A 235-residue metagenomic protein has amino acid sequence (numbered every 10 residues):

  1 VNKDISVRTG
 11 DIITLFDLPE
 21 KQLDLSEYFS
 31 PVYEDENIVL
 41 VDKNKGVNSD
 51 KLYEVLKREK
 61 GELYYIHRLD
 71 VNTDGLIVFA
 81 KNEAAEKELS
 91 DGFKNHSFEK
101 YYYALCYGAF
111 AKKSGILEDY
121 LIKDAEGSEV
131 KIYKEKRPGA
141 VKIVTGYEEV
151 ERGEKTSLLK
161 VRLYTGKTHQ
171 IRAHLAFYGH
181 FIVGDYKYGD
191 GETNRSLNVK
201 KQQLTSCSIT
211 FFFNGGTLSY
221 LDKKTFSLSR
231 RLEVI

Functional and structural regions predicted by a protein language model:
V1-G127, P138-K142, E151, R231: RNA pseudouridine synthases
N2-S6, K160, K201: Short, surface-exposed secondary-structure edge patches
F29, P138, T156, Y164 (+1 more regions): Pseudouridine synthases involved in rRNA/tRNA modification
I38, G75-L76, T156-L158, K223: Structural motif
E83, Y164-T165: Loop/turn elements at beta-strand to alpha-helix junctions within RNA-recognition modules
Y107, K160-Y164: A structural micro-motif recognizing beta-strand termini and the immediately following turn/loop segments
I132-K134: Short, solvent-exposed loop/beta-turn-alpha elements that line the ligand-binding surface or hinge of extracytoplasmic
Y147, L159: Long C-terminal interaction/binding lobes of large macromolecular proteins
